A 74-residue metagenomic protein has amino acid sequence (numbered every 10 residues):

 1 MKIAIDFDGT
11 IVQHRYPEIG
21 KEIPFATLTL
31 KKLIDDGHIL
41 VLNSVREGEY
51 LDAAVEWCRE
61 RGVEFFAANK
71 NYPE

Functional and structural regions predicted by a protein language model:
M1-Y72: Alpha-helical substrate-recognition element adjacent to the catalytic core
